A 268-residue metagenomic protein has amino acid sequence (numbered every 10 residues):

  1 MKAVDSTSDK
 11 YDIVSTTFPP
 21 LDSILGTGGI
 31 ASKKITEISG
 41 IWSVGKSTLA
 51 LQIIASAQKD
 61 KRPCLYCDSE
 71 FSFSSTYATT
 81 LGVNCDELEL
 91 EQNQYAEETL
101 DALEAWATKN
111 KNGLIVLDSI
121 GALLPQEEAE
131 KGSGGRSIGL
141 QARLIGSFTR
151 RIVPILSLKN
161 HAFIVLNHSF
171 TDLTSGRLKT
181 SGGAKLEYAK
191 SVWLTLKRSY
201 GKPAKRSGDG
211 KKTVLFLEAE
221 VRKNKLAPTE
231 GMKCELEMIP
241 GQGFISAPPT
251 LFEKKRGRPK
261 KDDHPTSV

Functional and structural regions predicted by a protein language model:
M1-L88, L100, E104-T108: The Walker A/P-loop phosphate-binding site
M1-S8, P19, T36, S75 (+1 more regions): C-terminal regions of RecA-like/P-loop NTPase motor modules
T16, P20, K33, G45-Q52 (+6 more regions): Charged, alpha-helix-enriched surfaces in structured cytosolic catalytic cores of large nucleotide-utilizing machines
L21, A78, D118, N167 (+1 more regions): Residue-level signature of catalytic and energy-coupling elements of molecular machines, predominantly ATP/GTP-dependent
S69-F71, N93-Y95, S119-I120, H168-S169 (+1 more regions): Short, ordered loop/turn segments at secondary-structure junctions
F73, L123-L124, D172: Catalytic P-loop NTPase motifs of RecA-like helicase/translocase cores
N93-H161: Phosphate-binding/switch loop-helix module in NTP-utilizing enzymes
W106, I138-G243: Phosphate-binding/switch region of NTP-binding enzymes
